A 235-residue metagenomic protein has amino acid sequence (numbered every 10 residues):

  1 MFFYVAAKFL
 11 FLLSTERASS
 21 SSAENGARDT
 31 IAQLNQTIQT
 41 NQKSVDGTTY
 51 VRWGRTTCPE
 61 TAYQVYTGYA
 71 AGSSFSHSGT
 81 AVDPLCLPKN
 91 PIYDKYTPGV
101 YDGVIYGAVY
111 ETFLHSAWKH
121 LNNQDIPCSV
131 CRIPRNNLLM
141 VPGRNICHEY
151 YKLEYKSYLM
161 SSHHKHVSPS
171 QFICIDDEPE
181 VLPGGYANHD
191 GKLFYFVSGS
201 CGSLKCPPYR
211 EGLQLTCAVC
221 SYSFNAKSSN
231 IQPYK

Functional and structural regions predicted by a protein language model:
M1-T56, E60-Y63, N90-Y93: Assembly "stalks" and propeptides
V45-K235: Folded, disulfide-stabilized extracellular/luminal domains of secretory-pathway proteins
